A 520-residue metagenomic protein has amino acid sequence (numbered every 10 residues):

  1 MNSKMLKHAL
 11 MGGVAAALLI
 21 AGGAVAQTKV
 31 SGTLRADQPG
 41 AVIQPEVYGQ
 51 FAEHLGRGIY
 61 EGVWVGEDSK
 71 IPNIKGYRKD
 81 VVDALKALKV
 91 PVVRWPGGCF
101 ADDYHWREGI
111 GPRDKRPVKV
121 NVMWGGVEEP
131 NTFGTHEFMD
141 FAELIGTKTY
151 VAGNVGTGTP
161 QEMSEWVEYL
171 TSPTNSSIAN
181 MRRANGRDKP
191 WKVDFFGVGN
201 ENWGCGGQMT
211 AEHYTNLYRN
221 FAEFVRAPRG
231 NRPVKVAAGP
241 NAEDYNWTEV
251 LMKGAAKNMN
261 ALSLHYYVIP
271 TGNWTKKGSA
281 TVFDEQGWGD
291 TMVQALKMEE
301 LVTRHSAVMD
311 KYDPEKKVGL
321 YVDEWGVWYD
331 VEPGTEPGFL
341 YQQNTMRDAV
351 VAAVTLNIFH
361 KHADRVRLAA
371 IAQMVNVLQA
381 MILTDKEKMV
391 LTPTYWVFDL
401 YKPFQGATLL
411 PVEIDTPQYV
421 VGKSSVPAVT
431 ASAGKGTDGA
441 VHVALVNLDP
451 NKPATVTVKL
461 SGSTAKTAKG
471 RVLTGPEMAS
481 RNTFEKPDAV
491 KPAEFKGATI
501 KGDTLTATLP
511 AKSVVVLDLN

Functional and structural regions predicted by a protein language model:
N2-G12: Bacterial N-terminal signal peptides that target proteins for export
M5-L6, A16, V42, A179: Exposed boundary/loop context
G12-A21: Bacterial N-terminal signal peptides
V25-A261, A295-V331, T335-N520: Non-catalytic accessory regions flanking glycosidase/transglycosidase catalytic cores in CAZymes
L264: Histidine-centered catalytic micro-motifs
Y267-D290, T335: Active-site His/acidic residue clusters
